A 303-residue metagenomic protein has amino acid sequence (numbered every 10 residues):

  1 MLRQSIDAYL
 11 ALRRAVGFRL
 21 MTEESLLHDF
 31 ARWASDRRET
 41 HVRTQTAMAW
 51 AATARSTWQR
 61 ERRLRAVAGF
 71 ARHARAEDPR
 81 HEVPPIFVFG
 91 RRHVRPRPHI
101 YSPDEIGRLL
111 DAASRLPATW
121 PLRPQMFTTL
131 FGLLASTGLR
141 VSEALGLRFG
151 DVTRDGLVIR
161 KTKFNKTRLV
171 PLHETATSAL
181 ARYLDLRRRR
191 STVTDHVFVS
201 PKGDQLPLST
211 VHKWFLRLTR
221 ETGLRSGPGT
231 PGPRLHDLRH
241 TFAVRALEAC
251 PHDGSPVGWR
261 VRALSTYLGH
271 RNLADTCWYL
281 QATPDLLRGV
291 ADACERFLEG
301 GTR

Functional and structural regions predicted by a protein language model:
M1-R303: Conserved catalytic core of the tyrosine transesterase superfamily
